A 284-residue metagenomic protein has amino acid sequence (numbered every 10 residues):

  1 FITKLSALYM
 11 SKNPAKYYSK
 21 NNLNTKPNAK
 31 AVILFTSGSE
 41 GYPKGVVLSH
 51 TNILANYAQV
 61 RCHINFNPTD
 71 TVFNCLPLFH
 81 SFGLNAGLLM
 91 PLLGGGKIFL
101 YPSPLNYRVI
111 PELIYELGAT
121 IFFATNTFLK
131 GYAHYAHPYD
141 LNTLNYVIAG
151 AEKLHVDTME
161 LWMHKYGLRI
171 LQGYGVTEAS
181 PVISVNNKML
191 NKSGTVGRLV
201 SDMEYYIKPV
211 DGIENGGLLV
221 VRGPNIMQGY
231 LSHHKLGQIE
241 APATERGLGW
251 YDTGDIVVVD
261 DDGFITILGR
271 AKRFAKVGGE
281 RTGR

Functional and structural regions predicted by a protein language model:
I2-F35, Y42, N65-T71: Conserved pre-ATP/AMP-binding loop-to-beta segment of ANL
M10-K12, K153, N186-N187, N191-K235 (+2 more regions): Adenylate-forming AMP-binding core of the ANL superfamily, especially NRPS adenylation
N13-P14, Y18, V46-N67, C75 (+1 more regions): Conserved structural elements of the adenylate-forming
K30, T36-S39, V72, L78 (+4 more regions): Conserved S/T- and glycine-rich ATP-binding loop of Class I adenylate-forming
A31-A55, N186: Conserved AMP-binding A3 loop
L54-T71, F79-I121, Y135: Conserved AMP-binding/adenylation subdomain of ANL enzymes
A119-A124, A133-N191, E204-Y206: Gly/Ser/Thr-rich phosphate-binding loop
V220-R284: Conserved ATP-binding/catalytic segment of the ANL
